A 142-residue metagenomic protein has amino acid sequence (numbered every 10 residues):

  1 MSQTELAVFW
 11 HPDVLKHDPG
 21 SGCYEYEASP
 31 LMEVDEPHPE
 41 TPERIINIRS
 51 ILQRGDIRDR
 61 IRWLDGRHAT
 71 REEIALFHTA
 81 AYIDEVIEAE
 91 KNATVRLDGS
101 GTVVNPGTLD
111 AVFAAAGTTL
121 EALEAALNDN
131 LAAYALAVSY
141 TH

Functional and structural regions predicted by a protein language model:
M1-Y140: HDAC/HDAC-like amidohydrolase catalytic core signature
